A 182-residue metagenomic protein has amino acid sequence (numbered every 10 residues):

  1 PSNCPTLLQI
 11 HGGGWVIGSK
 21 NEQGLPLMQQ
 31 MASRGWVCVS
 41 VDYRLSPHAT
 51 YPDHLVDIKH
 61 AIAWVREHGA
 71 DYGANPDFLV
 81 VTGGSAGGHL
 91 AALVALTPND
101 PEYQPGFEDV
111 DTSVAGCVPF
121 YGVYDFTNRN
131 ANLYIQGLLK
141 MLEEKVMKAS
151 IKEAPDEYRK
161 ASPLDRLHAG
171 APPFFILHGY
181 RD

Functional and structural regions predicted by a protein language model:
P1-D182: Alpha/beta-hydrolase superfamily serine-hydrolase fold, recognizing
